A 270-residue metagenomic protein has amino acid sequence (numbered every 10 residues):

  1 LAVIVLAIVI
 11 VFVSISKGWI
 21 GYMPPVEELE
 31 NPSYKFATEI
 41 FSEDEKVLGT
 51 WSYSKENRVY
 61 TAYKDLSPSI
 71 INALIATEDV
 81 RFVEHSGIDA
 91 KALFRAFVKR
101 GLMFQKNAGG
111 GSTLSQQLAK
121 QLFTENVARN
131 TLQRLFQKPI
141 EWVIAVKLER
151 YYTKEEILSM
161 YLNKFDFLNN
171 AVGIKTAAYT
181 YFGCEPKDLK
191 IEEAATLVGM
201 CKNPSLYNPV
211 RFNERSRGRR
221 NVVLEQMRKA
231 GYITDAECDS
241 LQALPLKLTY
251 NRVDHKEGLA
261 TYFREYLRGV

Functional and structural regions predicted by a protein language model:
L1-I40, G101: N-terminal type II signal-anchor transmembrane helix that functions as the membrane-insertion/stop-transfer segment
P25-V26, S205, L246: Hydrophobic residues in alpha-helical membrane-spanning segments
E27, P32-K35, I40-E43, C184-L189 (+1 more regions): Periplasmic POTRA and POTRA-like interaction domains that precede and scaffold membrane channels/assemblies
K35-A37, F41-T234: Peptidoglycan glycan-strand catalytic modules in the bacterial/periplasmic cell-wall system
T234-V270: Non-catalytic structural connector segments
